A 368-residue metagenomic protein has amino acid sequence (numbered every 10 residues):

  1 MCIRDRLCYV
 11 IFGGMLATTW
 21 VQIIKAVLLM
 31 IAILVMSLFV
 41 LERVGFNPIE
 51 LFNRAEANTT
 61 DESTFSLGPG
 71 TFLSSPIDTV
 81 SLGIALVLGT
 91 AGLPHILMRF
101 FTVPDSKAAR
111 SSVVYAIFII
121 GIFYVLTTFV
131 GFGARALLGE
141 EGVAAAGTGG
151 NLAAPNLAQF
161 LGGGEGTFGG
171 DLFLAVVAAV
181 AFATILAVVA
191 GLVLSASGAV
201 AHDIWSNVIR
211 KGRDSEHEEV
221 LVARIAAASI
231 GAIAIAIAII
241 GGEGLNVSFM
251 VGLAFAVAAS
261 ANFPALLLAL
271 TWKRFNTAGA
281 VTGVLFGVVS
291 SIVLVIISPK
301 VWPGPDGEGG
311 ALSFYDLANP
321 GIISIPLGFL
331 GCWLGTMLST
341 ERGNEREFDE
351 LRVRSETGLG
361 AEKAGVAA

Functional and structural regions predicted by a protein language model:
R4-A368: Membrane-embedded helix-loop-helix hairpins and adjacent transmembrane boundary segments in multi-pass transporters
